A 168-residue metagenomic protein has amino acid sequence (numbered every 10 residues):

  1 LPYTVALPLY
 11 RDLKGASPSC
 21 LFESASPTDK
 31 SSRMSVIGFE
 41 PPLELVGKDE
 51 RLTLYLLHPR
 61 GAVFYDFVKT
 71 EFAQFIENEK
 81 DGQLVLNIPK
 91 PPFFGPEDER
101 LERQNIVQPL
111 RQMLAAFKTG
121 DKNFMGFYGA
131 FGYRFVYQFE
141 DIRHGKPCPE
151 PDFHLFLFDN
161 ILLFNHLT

Functional and structural regions predicted by a protein language model:
L1-T168: Signature of the chorismate-utilizing enzyme
